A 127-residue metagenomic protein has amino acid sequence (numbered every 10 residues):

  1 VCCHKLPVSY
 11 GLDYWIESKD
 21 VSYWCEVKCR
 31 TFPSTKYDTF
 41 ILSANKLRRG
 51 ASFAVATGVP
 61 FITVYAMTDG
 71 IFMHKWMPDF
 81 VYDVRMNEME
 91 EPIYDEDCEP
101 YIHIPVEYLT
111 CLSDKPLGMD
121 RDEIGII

Functional and structural regions predicted by a protein language model:
V1-E17: A short acidic/basic microdomain associated with nuclease active sites
P7, K28-R30, A66: Histidine- and/or cysteine-centered catalytic micro-motif in compact active-site loops
S9-G11, D20-W24, A56-G58: Short connector loops at helix/strand junctions that flank enzyme active sites, especially segments positioning acidic
Y14-S34: Conserved catalytic cores of phosphodiester-cleaving nucleases, focusing on short active-site segments
S18, M67, D95: Acidic surface patches and DE-rich sequence motifs
R30-F53: Mg2+/Mn2+-dependent nuclease catalytic core
A51-V81: Nucleic-acid nuclease catalytic cores
F72-I127: Intrinsically disordered, low-complexity terminal regions enriched in charged/polar residues
